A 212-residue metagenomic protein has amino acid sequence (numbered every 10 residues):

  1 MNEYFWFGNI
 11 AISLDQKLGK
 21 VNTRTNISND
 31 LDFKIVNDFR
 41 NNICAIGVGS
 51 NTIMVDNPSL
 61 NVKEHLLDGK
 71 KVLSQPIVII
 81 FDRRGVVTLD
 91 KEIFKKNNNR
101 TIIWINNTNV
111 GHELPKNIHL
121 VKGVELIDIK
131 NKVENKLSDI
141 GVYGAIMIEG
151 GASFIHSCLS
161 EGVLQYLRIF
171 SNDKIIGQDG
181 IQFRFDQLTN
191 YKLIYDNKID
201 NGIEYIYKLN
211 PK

Functional and structural regions predicted by a protein language model:
M1-K212: Enzymes that bind and transform nitrogen-containing heteroaromatic metabolites
